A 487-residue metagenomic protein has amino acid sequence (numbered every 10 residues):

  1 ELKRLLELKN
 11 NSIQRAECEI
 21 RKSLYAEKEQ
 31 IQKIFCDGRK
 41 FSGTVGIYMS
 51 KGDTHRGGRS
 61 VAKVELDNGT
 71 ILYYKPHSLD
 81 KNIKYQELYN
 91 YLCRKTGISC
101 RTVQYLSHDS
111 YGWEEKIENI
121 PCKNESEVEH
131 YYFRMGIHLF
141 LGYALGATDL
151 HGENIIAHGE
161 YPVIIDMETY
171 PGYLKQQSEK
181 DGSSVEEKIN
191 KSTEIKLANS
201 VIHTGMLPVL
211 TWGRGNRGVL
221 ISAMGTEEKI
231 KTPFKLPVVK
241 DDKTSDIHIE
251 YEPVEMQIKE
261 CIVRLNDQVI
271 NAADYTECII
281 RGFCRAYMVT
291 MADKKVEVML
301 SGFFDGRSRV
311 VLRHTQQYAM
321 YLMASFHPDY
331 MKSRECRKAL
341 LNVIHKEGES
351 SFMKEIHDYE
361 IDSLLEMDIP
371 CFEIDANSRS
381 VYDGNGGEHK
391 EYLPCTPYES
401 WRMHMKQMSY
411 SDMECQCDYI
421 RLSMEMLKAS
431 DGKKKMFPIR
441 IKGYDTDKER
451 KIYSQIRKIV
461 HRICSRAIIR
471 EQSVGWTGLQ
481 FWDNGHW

Functional and structural regions predicted by a protein language model:
E1-A147, Y161-V163: Conserved ATP-binding subdomain of kinase catalytic cores across diverse folds
E1-R21, Y25, Y161-R457: C-terminal catalytic region of ATP-dependent kinase domains
N119, T477-Q480: Short amphipathic alpha-helical segments and their helix-coil junctions
E153-I155: Hydrophobic residue at the +6 position relative to the catalytic HRD Asp in the kinase catalytic loop
Q455-G475: Long, well-ordered core segments of solenoidal/helical folds
L479-W487: Solvent-exposed loop and edge beta-strand segments that line ligand/cofactor-binding and catalytic clefts
